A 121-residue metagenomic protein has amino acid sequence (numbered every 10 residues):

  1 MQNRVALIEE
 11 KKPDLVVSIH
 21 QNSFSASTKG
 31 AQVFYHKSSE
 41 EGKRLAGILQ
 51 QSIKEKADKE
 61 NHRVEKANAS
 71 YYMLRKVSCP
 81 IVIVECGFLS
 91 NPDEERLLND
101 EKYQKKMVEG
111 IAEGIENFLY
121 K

Functional and structural regions predicted by a protein language model:
M1-K121: Active-site-proximal helix/loop segments of hydrolytic enzymes
